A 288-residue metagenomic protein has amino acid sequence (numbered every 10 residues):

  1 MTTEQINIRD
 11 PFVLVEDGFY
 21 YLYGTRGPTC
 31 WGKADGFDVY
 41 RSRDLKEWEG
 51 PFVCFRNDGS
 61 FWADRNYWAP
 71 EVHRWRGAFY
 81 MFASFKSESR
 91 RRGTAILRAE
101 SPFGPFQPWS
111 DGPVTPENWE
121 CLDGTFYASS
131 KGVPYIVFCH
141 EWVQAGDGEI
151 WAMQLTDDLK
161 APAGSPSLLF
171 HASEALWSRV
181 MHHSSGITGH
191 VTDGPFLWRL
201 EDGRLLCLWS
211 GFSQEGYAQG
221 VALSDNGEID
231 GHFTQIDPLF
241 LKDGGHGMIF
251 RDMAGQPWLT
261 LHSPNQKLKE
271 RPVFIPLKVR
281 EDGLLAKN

Functional and structural regions predicted by a protein language model:
M1-N288: Carbohydrate-active catalytic/glycan-binding domains of CAZyme proteins, especially the secreted or lumenal ectodomains
